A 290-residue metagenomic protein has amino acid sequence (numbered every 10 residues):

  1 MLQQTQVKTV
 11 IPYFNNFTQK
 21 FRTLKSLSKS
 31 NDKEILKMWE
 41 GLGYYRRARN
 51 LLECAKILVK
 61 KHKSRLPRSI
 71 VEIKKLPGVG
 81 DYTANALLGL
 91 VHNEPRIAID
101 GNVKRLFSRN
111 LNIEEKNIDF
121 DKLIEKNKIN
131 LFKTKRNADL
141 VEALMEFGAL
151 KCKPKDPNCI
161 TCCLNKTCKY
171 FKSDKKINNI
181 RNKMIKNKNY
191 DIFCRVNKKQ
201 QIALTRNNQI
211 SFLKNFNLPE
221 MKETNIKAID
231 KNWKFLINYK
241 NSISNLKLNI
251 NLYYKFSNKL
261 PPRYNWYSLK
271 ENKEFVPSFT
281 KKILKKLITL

Functional and structural regions predicted by a protein language model:
L2-I160, L164-T167, S173: Catalytic cores of DNA base-excision repair glycosylases
E146-L290: Intrinsically disordered, low-complexity, charged terminal extensions of DNA damage-control enzymes
